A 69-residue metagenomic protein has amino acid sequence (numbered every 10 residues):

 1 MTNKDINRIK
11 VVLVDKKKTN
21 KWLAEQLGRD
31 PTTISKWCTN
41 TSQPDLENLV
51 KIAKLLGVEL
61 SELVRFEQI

Functional and structural regions predicted by a protein language model:
M1-T19: A short, Lys/Arg-rich alpha-helix, primarily the initiator
D15, Q26, L55: Residues within the alpha-helical elements of helix-turn-helix
W22, T33, E62: Residues in the helix-turn-helix
L23-A24, I52: Short alpha-helical "recognition helix" segments of helix-turn-helix
R29-P44: Recognition helix of helix-turn-helix/homeodomain-like DNA-binding domains that insert into the DNA major groove
E47-E62: DNA major-groove recognition helix of helix-turn-helix/homeodomain DNA-binding modules
